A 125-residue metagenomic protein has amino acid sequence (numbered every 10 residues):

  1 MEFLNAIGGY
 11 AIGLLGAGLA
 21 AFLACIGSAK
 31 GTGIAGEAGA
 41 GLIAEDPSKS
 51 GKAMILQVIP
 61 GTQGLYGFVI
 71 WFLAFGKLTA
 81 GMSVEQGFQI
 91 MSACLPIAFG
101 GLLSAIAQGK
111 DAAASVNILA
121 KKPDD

Functional and structural regions predicted by a protein language model:
M1-D125: Hydrophobic, small-residue-rich transmembrane alpha-helices and their short perimembrane loops in multi-pass membrane
